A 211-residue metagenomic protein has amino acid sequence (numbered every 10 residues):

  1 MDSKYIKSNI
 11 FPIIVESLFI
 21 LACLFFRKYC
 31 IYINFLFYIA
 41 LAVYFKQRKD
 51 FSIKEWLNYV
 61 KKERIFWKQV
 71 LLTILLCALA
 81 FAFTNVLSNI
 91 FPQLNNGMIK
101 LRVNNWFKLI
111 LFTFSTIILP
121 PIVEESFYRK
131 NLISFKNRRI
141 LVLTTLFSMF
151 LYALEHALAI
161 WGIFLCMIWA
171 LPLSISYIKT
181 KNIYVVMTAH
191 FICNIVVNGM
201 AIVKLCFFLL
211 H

Functional and structural regions predicted by a protein language model:
M1-K7, Y59-E63: Short, Lys/Arg-rich N-terminal segment immediately upstream of the first membrane anchor
K4-S52: Alpha-helical transmembrane segments in multi-pass membrane proteins
N9-S17, L21, F35, I39 (+6 more regions): Alpha-helical transmembrane spans of integral membrane proteins, capturing the lipid-embedded, hydrophobic core of TM
S17-I20, K108-H211: Transmembrane helix-loop-helix hairpins at the membrane interface of multi-pass integral membrane proteins
S17-I33, I90-I99, G199-H211: Juxtamembrane/transmembrane-helix boundary motifs at the membrane-water interface
F19-L24, L41-K49, A80, T84 (+3 more regions): Structural signal for membrane-spanning alpha-helices in multi-pass inner-membrane proteins, emphasizing helix cores
C30-F35, N96-N104, I163-L173: Non-cytosolic membrane-interface motifs at loop->transmembrane helix junctions
I53-P120, F207-H211: Juxtamembrane helix-loop-helix connectors linking adjacent transmembrane helices in multi-pass membrane enzymes
